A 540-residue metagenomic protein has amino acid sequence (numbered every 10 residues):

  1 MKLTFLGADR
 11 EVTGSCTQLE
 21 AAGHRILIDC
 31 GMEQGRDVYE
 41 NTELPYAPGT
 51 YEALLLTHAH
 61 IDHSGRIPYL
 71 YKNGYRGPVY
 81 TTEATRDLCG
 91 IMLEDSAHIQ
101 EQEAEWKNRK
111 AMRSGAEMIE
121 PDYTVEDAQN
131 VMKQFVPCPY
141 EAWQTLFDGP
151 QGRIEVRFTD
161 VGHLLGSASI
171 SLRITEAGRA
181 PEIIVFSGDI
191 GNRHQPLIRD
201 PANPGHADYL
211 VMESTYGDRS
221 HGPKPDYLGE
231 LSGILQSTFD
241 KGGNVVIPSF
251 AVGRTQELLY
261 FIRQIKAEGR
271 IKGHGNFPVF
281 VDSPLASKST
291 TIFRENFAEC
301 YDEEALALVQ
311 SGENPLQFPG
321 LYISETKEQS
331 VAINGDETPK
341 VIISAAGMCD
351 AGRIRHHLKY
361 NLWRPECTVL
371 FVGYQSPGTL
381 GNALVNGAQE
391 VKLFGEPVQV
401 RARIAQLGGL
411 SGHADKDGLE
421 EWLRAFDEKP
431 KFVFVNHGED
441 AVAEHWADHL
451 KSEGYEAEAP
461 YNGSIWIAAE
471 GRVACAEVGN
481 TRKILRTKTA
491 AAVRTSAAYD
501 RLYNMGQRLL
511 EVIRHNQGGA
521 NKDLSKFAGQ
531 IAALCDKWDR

Functional and structural regions predicted by a protein language model:
M1-L55, H60, S64, Y71-E257 (+1 more regions): His/Asp/Glu-rich metal-coordinating catalytic cores of metallo-dependent phosphodiesterases/hydrolases acting on
G49-Y51, N73-R76, S237-V246, N334-P339 (+2 more regions): Short, surface-exposed connector motifs at secondary-structure boundaries
P150-F158, I292-C300, E420-E421, E470-T481: Short, surface-exposed amphipathic charged segments that create phosphate/polyanion-binding patches used for binding
P196-V211, F297-A305, Q375-R401: Short, compositionally biased "basic patch" segments
I234-L380, K392, D427, V442-E444 (+3 more regions): Hard-cation-handling environments
S237, G463-K526: Charged, amphipathic alpha-helical linkers/stalks
R364, G438-R482: C-terminal, active-site-flanking charged/polar segments
K392-L423: Generic long, charged, amphipathic alpha-helical segments
